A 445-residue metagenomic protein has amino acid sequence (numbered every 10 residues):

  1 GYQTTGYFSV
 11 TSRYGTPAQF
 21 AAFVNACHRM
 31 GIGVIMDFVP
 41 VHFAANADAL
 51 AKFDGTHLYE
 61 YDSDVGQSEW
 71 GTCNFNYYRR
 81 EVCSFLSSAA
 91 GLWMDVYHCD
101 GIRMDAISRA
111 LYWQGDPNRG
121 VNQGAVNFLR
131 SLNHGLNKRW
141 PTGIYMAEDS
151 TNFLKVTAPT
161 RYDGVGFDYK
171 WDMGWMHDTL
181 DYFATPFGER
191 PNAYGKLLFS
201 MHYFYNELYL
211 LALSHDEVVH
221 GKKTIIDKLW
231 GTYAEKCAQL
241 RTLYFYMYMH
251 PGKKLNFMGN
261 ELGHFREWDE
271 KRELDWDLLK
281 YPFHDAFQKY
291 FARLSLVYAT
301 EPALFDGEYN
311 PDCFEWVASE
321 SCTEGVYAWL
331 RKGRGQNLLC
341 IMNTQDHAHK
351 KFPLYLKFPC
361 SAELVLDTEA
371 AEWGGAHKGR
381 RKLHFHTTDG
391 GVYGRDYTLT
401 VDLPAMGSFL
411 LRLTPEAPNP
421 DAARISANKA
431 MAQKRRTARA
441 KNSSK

Functional and structural regions predicted by a protein language model:
G1-V121: Substrate-binding/active-site clefts of carbohydrate-active enzymes
Y7, C27, D37, W93 (+7 more regions): Conserved, mostly hydrophobic/aromatic
Q19, F23, V82-W93, F128 (+3 more regions): Alpha-helical packing segments of well-folded alpha/beta enzyme cores
V34-M36, I102, Y145-A147, Y209-L211 (+1 more regions): Hydrophobic faces of well-ordered beta-strands that scaffold small-molecule active sites in alpha/beta enzyme cores
M36-F43, A106, A147-D149, L213-H215 (+1 more regions): A cross-domain feature marking catalytic cores of carbohydrate-active enzymes and several ubiquitous metabolic/repair
F53-G66, W70, V126-C237, R241-M249 (+3 more regions): Glycan-recognition surfaces
Y97-R103, I107-F128, H134-M146, S150-L154 (+5 more regions): Glycan-recognition and catalytic cores of secretory/periplasmic carbohydrate-active enzymes
A234-C237, Y248-N256, N260-K445: Carbohydrate-interacting/catalytic domains
